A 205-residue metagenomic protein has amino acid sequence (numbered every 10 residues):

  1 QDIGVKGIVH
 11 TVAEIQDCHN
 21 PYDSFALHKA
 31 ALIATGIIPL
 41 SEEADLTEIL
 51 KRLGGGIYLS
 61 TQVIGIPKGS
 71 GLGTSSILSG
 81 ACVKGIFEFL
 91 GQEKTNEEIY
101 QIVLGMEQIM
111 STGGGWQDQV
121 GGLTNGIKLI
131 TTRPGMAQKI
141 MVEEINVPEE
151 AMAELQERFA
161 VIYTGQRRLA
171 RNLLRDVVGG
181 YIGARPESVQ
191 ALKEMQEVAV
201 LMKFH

Functional and structural regions predicted by a protein language model:
Q1-K51, L90-Q92, Q101-G113, Q119-H205: C-terminal nucleotide
V9-Q16, I57-K68: Glycine/charged-rich beta-loop-alpha catalytic/anionic-binding loops adjacent to active sites
T11, V63, T74-S76, G115: Short linear Ser/Thr-Pro motifs
A31, K68-S70: Helix-loop-helix module between adjacent transmembrane segments
L46-Q62: Acidic-glycine-rich active-site phosphate/pyrophosphate-binding loop
I66-K68, S79, A137, L169: A broad, structure-centric signal for solvent-exposed, well-ordered loop/edge residues that line or flank functional
S70-Q92: DPxDG-like acidic metal-binding loop motif
